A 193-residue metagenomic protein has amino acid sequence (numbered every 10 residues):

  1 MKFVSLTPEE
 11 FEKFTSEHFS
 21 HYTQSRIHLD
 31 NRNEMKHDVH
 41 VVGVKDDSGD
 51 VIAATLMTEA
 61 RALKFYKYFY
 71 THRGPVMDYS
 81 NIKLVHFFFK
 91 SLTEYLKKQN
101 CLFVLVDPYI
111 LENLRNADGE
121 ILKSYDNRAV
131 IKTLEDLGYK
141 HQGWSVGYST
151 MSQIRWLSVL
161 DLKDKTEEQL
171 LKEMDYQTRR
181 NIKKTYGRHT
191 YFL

Functional and structural regions predicted by a protein language model:
M1-L29, Y186-L193: Short amphipathic alpha-helix that is part of the acyltransferase structural core
M1-L6, V130-L193: Acyltransferase donor/substrate-recognition loop-hinge adjacent to the catalytic core
F11-E12, F89, T93, I131 (+1 more regions): Short amphipathic alpha-helical segments and helix-helix/interface helices
T15-H18, L92-L96, L134, G138 (+1 more regions): Hydrophobic, Leu/Ile/Phe/Ala-enriched alpha-helical segments that form helix-helix packing faces
I27-H28, F88-L92, H141-S145: Short alpha-helical segments and helix-capping/turn motifs at coil-helix boundaries
R32-E120: Conserved donor-binding loop and adjoining core beta-sheet/short helix segment in diverse acyl/aminoacyl transferases
L84-F88, D126, Q177: Soluble or luminal CAZymes and related metallo-dependent hydrolases
G119-I131: A charged helix-plus-loop insertion that forms the helical arch/lid used to bind and gate nucleic-acid substrates
